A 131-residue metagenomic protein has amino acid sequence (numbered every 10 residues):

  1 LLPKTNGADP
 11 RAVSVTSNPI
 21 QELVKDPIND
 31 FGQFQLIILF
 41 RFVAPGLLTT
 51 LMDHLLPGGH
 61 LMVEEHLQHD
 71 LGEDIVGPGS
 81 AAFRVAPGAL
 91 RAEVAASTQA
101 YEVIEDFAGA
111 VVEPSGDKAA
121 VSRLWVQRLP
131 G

Functional and structural regions predicted by a protein language model:
L1-E22: Class I SAM-dependent methyltransferase SAM/SAH-binding core
I20-L36: A short acidic, Gly/Pro-enriched loop at the edge of an enzyme's catalytic core that lines a small-molecule cofactor
Q35-F40, E64: Residues lining the SAM
F40-G46: Short beta->alpha connector loops
L48-H60: A short glycine-rich, Lys/Arg-flanked "PGG" loop and its adjoining helix->strand segment in the class I
G58-G72: Conserved beta-strand signature within the Rossmann-like core of class I S-adenosyl-L-methionine
A81-Q99: Short alpha-helix
A108-G131: Core SAM-dependent methyltransferase catalytic element
